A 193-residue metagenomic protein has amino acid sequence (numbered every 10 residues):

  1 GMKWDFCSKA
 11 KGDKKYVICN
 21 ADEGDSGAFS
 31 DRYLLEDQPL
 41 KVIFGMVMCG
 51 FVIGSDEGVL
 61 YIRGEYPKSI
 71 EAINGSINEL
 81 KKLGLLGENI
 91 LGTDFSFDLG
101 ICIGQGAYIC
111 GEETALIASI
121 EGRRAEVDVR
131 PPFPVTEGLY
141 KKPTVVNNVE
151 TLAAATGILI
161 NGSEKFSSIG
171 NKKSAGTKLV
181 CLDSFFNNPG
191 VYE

Functional and structural regions predicted by a protein language model:
G1-K15, N161: N-terminal glycine-rich phosphate/pyrophosphate-binding loops that anchor nucleotide-derived ligands and cofactors
K15-Y16, E57: Structural motif
I18-D37, I53, E71: A structural-propensity feature for long, helix-poor, extended segments
S30-K41, P143, N147: Short alpha-helix boundary/capping segments
L34, I43, E65-K68: Cofactor-cradling patches in redox/metallo enzymes
Q38-V52: Histidine-anchored nucleotide/phosphate-binding helix
E57-G64: Short internal beta-strands
I70-E193: Hydrophobic alpha-helical positions that pack around
